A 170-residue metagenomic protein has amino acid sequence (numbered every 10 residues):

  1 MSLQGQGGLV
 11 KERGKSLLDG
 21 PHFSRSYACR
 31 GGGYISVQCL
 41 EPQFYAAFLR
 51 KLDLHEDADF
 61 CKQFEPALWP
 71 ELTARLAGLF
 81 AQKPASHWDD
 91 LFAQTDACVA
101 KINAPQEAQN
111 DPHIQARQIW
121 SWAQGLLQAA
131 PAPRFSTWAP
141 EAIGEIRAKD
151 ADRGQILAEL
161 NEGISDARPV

Functional and structural regions predicted by a protein language model:
M1-C39, A47, P140, R147: Active-site-adjacent "lid/gating" segments in soluble enzymes
S2-L3, A116-I119: Short, hinge-like loop/turn segments at secondary-structure boundaries
F23-T95, V99, D166: Aromatic-enriched alpha-helical interface/lid elements that frame and gate functional surfaces
P42, E107, P140: Short, glycine-/Ser/Thr-/acidic-enriched flexible segments
L68-E71, D111-Q115: Short secondary-structure transition/capping segments
A93-I114: Conserved PLP cofactor-binding pocket of PLP-dependent enzymes
I119-V170: Flexible, small-/acidic-enriched active-site or ligand-binding loops
